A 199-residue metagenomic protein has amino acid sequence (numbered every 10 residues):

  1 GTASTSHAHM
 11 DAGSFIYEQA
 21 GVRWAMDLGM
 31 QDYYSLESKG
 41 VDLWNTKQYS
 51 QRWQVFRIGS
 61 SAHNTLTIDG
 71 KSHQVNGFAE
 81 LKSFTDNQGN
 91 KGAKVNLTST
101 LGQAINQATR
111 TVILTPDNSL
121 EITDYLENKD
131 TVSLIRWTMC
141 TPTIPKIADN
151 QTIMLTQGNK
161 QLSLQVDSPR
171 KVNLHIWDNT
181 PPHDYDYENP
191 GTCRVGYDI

Functional and structural regions predicted by a protein language model:
G1-A25, D86-Q88, K94-N96, G196-I199: Carbohydrate-active enzyme catalytic cores, enriched for enzymes that act on polyanionic acidic polysaccharides
T2-A3, M30, L66, S99: Short, flexible loop/turn elements at secondary-structure junctions
E18-A20, G29-Q31, T152-M154: Catalytic-core segments of enzymes that bind and process phosphorylated/nucleotide-bearing substrates
A25-L28, Y34-E37: Cytochrome P450 core scaffold surrounding the K-helix E-X-X-R motif and the conserved "meander" helix-loop region
L36-I199: CBM-like, beta-strand-rich accessory domains located in the C-terminal region of large, secreted polysaccharide-active
